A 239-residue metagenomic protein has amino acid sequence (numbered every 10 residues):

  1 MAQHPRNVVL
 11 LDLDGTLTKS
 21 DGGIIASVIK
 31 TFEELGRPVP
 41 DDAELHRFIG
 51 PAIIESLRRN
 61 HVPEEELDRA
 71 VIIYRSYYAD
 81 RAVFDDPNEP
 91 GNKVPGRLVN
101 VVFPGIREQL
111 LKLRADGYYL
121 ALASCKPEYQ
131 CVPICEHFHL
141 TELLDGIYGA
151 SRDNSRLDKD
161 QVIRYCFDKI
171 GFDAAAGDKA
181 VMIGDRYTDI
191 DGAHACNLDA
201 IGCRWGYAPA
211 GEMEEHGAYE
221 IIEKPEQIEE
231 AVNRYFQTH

Functional and structural regions predicted by a protein language model:
A2-P104, E108: N-terminal helical cap/lid subdomain that shapes the substrate entry/recognition surface in HAD-like hydrolases
Q3-H4, A115-Y118, I170-D178, Y235-H239: Glycine-rich phosphate-binding loop signature in dinucleotide/nucleotide-binding domains
S27, S56, Q130-P133, G192 (+2 more regions): Phosphate- and divalent-cation-binding pockets in alpha/beta enzyme and binding domains that engage nucleotide-derived
E33-L35, S56-E64, V99, L111-A121 (+2 more regions): Substrate-recognition/cap helix-loop segment adjacent to the acidic, metal-dependent catalytic center of Asp-based
F48, V101, G105, K126 (+3 more regions): Short beta->alpha linker loops
F138-Y148, E212-V232: Structural recognition of alpha->loop->beta junctions
K159-G192: Conserved Lys-Pro-Asp/Glu-containing loop-to-beta segment of HAD-superfamily phosphomonoesterases, centered on
M182-I222: Acidic, Mg2+-coordinating phosphoryl-transfer loop and its flanking beta/alpha structural elements, shared across
